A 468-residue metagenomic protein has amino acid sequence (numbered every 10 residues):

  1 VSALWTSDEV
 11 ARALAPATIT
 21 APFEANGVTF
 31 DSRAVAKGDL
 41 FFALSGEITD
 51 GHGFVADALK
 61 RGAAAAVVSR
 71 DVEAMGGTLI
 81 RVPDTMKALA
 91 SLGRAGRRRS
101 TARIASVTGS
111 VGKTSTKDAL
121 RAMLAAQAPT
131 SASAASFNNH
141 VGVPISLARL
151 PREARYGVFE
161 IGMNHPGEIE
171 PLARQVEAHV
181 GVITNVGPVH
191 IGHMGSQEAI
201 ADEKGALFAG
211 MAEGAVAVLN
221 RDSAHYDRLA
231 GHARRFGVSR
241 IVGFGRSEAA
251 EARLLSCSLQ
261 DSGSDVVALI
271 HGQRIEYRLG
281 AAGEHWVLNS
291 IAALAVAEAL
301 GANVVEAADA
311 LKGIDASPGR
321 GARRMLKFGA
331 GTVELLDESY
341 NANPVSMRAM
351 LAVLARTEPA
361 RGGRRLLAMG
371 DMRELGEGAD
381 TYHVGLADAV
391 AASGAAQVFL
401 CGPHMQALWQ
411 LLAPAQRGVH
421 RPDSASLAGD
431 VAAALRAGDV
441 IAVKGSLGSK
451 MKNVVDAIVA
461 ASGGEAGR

Functional and structural regions predicted by a protein language model:
V1-S91, A95, R364, L375 (+3 more regions): N-terminal leader/targeting and accessory segments in enzymes
V10, D39, A58, L92 (+15 more regions): Residue-level signal for inorganic ion chemistry
G46-T49, S317, S339-H420, S446 (+1 more regions): Active-site beta-alpha connecting loops in nucleotide-dependent enzymes
V68-G76, V182-V333, G362-G363, D388-A391 (+4 more regions): Acidic, Mg2+-coordinating active-site environments of NTP-dependent enzymes
S69, A102-T108, S131, V182-P188 (+7 more regions): Short beta-strands and strand-loop turn motifs
I80-D84, G418-L427: Short acidic-hydrophobic, aromatic-tinged amphipathic segments that line or gate anion-handling sites
A88-R221, D227-S239, A297, A433 (+1 more regions): Phosphate-binding loop of NTP-binding sites
V107, K113, P318-R324, M451-D456: ATP-dependent carboxylate/acyl-activation modules
